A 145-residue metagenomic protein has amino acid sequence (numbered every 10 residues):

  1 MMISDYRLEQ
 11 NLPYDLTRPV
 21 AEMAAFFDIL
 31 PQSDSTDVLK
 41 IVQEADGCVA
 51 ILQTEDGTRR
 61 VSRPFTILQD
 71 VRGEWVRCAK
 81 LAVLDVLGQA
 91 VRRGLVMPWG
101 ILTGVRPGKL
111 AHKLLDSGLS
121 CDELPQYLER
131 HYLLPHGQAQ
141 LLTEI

Functional and structural regions predicted by a protein language model:
M1-I145: Flexible, acidic/Gly-rich N-terminal and inter-domain linker regions that tether and position cofactor-handling modules
